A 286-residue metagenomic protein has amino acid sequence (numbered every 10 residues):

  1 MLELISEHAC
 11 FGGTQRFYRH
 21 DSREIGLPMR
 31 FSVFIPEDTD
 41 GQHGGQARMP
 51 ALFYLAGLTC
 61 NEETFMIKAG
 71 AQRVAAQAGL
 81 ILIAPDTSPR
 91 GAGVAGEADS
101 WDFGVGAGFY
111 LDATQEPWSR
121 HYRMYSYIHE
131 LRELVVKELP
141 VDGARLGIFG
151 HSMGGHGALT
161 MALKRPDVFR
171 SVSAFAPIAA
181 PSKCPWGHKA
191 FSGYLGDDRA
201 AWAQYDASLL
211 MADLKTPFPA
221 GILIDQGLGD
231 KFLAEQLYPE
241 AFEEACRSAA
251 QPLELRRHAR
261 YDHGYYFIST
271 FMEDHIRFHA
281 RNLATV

Functional and structural regions predicted by a protein language model:
M1-V286: Non-catalytic cap/lid and distal C-terminal segments of serine-dependent acyl enzymes
